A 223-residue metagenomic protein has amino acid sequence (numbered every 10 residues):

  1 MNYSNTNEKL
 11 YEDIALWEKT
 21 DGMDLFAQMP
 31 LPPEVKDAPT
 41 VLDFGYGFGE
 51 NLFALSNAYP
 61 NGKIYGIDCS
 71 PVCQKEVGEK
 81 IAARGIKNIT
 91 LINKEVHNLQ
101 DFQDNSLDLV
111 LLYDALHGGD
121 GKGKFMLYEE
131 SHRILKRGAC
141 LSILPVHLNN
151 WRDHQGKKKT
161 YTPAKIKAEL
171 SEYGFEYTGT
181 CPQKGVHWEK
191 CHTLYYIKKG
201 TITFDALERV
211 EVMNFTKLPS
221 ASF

Functional and structural regions predicted by a protein language model:
W17-D37: Conserved alpha-helix/loop element of class I SAM-dependent methyltransferases that forms part of the SAM/SAH-binding
F48-P60: Conserved SAM-binding loop of SAM-dependent methyltransferases across substrates and taxa, primarily the Class I
S70: Conserved SAM/SAH-binding beta-strand->alpha-helix loop
G85-H97: Conserved SAM-binding strand-loop segment of SAM-dependent methyltransferases
H97-V110: A short acidic, Gly/Pro-enriched loop at the edge of an enzyme's catalytic core that lines a small-molecule cofactor
D108-K122: A short SAM/SAH-binding and catalytic strip from SAM-dependent methyltransferases
F125-R137: A short glycine-rich, Lys/Arg-flanked "PGG" loop and its adjoining helix->strand segment in the class I
G138-P145: Conserved beta-strand signature within the Rossmann-like core of class I S-adenosyl-L-methionine
